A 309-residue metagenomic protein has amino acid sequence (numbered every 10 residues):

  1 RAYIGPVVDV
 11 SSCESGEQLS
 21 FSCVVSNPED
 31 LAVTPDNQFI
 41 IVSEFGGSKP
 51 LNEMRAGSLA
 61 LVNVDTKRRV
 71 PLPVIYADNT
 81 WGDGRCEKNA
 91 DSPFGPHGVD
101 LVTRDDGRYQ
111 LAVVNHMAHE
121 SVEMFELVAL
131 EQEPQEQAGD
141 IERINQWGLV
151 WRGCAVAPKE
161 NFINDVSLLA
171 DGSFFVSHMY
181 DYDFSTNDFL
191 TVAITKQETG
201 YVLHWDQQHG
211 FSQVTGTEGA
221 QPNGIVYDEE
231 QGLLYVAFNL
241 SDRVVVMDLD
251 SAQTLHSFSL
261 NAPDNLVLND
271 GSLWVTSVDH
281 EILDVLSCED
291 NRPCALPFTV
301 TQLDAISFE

Functional and structural regions predicted by a protein language model:
V8, E14-S20, R68-S92, G139-N161 (+4 more regions): Surface-exposed loop and turn segments in beta-propeller and other repeat-based domains that flank or scaffold
S20-G57: Beta-strand-rich domains and repeat architectures in extracellular enzymes and scaffolds, especially beta-propellers
V25-P35, D78-T103, W151, V156-F174 (+4 more regions): Beta-rich, blade/repeat-based domains predominating in secreted/periplasmic proteins but also intracellular
F39-I41, Q110-A112, F174-F175, L233-V236 (+1 more regions): Conserved beta-propeller blade signature
V42-G57, V113-V114, V176-Q197, T276-P297: Short, conserved, GDST-rich strand-edge loop motifs in beta-rich repeat architectures
R55-A60, S121-E123, G200-L203, R243-V245 (+1 more regions): A short loop-to-beta-strand structural motif that recurs across blades of beta-propeller domains
N63-K67, L127-E131, W205-H209, D248-A252 (+1 more regions): Short loop/turn segments that connect beta-strands within beta-propeller blades
V236, L260-E309: Loop/turn-rich, solvent-exposed surfaces of beta-rich toroidal or solenoidal domains
